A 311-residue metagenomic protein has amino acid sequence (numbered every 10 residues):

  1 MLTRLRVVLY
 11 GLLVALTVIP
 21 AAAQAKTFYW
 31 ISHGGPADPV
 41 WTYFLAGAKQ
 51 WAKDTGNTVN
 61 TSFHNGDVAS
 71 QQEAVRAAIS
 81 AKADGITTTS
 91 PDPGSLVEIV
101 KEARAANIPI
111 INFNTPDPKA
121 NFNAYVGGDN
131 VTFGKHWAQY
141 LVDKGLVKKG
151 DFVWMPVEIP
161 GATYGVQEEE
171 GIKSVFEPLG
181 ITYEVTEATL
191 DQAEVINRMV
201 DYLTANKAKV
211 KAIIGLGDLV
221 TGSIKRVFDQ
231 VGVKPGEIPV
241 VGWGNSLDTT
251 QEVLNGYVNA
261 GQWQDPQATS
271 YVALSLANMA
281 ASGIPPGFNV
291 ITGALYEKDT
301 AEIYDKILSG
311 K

Functional and structural regions predicted by a protein language model:
K26, P156, Y164, S174-F176 (+1 more regions): Hinge/cleft segment of the Venus flytrap/periplasmic-binding protein
T27-W51, T55, V59-R76, A83 (+4 more regions): Extracytoplasmic "Venus flytrap"
P39-N57, F133-W137, T163-I181, R198 (+1 more regions): Short, solvent-exposed amphipathic alpha-helices that sit in or adjacent to ligand/effector-binding or catalytic
K53-N65, D151-P156, V175-A193: Short beta-strand elements in bilobed, periplasmic/extracellular small-molecule ligand-binding domains
T61-F63, D117-V142, V185, N255-Q267: Short beta-strand elements at the ligand-binding edges of bilobed clamshell
Q71, V126-F152, E194-I196, N245-T249 (+1 more regions): Hydrophobic alpha-helical segments within soluble ligand-binding/sensing domains
R76, D84-A105, I172, E184 (+1 more regions): Hydrophobic alpha-helical
P93-T132, S246-L254, V258-N259, T300-L308: Flexible loop/hinge segments that line or gate small-molecule binding clefts
